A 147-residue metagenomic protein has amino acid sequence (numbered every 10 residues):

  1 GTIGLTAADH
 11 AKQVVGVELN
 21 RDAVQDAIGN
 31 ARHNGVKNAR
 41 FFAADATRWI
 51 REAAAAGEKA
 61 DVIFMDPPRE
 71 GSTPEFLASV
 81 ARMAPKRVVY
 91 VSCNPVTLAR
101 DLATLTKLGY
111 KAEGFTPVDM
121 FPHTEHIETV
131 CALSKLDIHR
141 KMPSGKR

Functional and structural regions predicted by a protein language model:
G1-R147: Rossmann-like S-adenosyl-L-methionine
